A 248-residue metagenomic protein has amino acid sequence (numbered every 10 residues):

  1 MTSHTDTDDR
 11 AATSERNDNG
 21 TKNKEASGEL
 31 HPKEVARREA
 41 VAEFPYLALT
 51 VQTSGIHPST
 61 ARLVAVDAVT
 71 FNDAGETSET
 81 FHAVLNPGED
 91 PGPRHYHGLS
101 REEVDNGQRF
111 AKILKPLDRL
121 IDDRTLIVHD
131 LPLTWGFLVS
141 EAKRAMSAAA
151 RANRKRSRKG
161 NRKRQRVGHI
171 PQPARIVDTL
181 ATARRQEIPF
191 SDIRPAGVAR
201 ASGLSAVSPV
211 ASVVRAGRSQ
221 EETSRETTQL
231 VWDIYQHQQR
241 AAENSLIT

Functional and structural regions predicted by a protein language model:
M1-L47: N-terminal accessory regions of nucleic-acid-interacting proteins
T2, A42-P45, S59-V66, T70-L99 (+1 more regions): Metal-dependent phosphoesterase core characteristic of DEDDh/y 3'-5' exonuclease domains
H31-E34, Q108-L120: A short, well-structured juxtamembrane/interface segment
V51-S59: Short acidic, Gly/Ser-rich segments with clustered Asp/Glu that frequently serve as metal-coordination loops in enzyme
H95-K115: Metal-dependent phosphoesterase signature
